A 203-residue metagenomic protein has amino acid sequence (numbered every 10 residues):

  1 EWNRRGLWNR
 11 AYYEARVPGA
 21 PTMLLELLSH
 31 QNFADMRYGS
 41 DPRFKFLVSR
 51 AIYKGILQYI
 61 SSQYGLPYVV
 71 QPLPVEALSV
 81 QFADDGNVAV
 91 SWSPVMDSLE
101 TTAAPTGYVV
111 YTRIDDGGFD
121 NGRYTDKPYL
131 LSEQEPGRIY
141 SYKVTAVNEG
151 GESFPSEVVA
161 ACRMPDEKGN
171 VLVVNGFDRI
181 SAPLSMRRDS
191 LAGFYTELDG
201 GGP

Functional and structural regions predicted by a protein language model:
W2-Y64: Active-site-adjacent mobile loop/cap segments within catalytic or ligand-binding domains
F33-D35, E100-T101, R179-S185: Short, solvent-exposed loop/turn elements at domain surfaces
Q58-A103, P136, G150-G169: Pro/Thr/Ser/Gly-rich low-complexity, intrinsically disordered linker/stalk tracts
T106-V110: Short beta-strand elements bearing conserved aromatic residues within extracellular beta-rich modules
Y111-D115, V147, V174: Predominantly extracellular/luminal cell-surface or secreted proteins
D120-K127: Short beta-strand segments within Ig-like beta-sandwich modules, predominantly Fibronectin type-III
L131-S153: Beta-strand-rich modules
E157-P203: Aromatic-Pro/Gly-enriched surface loop or interdomain linker that acts as a lid/target-recognition segment
